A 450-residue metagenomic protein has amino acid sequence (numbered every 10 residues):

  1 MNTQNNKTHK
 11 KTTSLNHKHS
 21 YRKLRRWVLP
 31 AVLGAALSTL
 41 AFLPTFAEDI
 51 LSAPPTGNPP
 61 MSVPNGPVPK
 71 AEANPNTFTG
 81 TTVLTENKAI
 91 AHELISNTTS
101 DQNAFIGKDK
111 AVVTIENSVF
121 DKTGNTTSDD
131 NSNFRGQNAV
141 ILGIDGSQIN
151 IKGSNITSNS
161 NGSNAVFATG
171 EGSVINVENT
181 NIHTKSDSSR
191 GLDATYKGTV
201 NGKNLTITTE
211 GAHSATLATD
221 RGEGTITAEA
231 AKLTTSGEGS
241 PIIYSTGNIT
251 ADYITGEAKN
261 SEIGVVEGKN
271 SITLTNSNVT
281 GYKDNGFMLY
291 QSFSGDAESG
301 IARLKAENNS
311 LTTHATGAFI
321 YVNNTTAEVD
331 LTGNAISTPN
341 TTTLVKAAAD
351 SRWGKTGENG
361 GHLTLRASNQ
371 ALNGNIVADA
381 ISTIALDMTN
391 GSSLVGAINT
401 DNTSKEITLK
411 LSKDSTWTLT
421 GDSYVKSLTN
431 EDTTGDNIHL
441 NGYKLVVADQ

Functional and structural regions predicted by a protein language model:
M1-V32: Bacterial Sec-dependent N-terminal signal peptides
R25-T45: Sec-dependent N-terminal signal peptides of Gram-positive bacterial secreted proteins and lipoproteins
E48-S128, L445: N-terminal segments that cap or nucleate solenoid repeat domains
K70-T79, T99-I106, S128-L142, S160-A168 (+10 more regions): Extracellular beta-strand/beta-solenoid scaffold signature
L84-H92, V112-N117, Q148-G153, V174-T180 (+12 more regions): All-beta strand scaffolds that present successive hydrophobic residues in beta-strands
I90, G107-K185, D193-G202: Post-signal-peptide, soluble extracytosolic/periplasmic N-terminal scaffold domains of envelope/secretory systems
N399-E406, L419-N430, D449: Surface-exposed loop/turn positions within long extracellular repeat scaffolds, especially the passenger domains
N441-Q450: Extracellular, surface-exposed repeat architectures
